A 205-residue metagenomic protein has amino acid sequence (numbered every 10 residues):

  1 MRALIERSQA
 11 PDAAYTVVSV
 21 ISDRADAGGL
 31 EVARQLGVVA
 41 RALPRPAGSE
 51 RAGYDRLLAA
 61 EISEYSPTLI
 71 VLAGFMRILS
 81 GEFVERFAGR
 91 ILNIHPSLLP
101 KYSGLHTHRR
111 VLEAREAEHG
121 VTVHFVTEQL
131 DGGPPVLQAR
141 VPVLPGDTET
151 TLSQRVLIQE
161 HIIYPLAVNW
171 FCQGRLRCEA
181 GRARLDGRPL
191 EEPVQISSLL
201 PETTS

Functional and structural regions predicted by a protein language model:
M1-G28, V32: N-terminal Rossmann-like dinucleotide-binding module
I5, D12-A14, A42, I162-N169 (+1 more regions): An anion-binding loop in the catalytic cleft
R7, D23, L69, A73-D186: Donor/substrate-binding cores of folate-linked one-carbon enzymes
T16-S19, V39-R41, R90: Conserved beta-strand segments of alpha/beta enzyme cores
V32-A42: Short, basic/glycine-rich phosphate-binding loops at helix/coil junctions that contact nucleotide phosphates
R41-P46, I94: Short beta->alpha connector loops at strand-helix junctions that form conserved, small/polar/Pro-enriched
P46-A59: Glycine-rich, highly charged phosphate/nucleotide-binding loops
E61-P67: Glycine-rich phosphate-binding loop signature in dinucleotide/nucleotide-binding domains
